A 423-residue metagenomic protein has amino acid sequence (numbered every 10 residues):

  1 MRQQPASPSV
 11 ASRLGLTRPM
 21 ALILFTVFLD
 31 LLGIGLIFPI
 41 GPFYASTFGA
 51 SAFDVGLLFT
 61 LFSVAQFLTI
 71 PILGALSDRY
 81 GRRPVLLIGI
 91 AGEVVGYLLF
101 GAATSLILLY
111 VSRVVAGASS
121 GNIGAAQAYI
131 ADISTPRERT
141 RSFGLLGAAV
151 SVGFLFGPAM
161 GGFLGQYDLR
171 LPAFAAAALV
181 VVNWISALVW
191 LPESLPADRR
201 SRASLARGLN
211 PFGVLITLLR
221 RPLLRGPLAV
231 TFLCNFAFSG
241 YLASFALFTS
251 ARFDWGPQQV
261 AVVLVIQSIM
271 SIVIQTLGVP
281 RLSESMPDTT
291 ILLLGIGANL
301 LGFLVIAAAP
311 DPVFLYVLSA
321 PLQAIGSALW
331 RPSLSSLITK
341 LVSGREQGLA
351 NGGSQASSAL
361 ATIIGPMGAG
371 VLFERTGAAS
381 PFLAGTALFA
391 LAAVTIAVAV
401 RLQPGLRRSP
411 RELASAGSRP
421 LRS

Functional and structural regions predicted by a protein language model:
Q4-T17, P192-A229, L413-S423: Juxtamembrane intracellular "pre-TM" segments in multi-pass secondary transporters
P39-F53, A243-Q259: Short amphipathic helix-loop junctions that connect adjacent transmembrane helices in Major Facilitator Superfamily/SLC
G49, G81, A102-I107, D254 (+1 more regions): Helix-breaking motifs and short loop linkers at transmembrane-helix boundaries and internal kinks in secondary membrane
F67-L106: Conserved MFS/SLC helix-loop-helix module at the cytosolic interface between two early adjacent transmembrane helices
I70-G81, I274-D288, F373: Helix-to-loop junctions at the C-terminal end of transmembrane segments in multipass secondary transporters
S112-S151: Cytoplasmic helix-loop-helix junction between adjacent transmembrane helices in 12-TM secondary transporters
L146-V189: Helix-loop-helix hairpin linking two adjacent transmembrane segments in secondary transporters
T289-L334: C-terminal transmembrane helical hairpin of 12-TM major facilitator-type secondary transporters
